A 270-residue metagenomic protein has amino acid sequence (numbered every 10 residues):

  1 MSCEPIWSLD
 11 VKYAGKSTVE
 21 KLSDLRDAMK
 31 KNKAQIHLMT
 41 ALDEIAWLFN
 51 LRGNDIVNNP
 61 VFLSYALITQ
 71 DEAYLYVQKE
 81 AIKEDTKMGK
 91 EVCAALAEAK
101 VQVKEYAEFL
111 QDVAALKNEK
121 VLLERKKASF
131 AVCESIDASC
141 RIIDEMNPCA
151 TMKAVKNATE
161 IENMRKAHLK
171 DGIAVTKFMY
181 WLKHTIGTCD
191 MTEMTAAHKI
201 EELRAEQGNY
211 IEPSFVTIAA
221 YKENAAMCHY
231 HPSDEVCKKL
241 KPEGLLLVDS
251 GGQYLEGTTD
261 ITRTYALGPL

Functional and structural regions predicted by a protein language model:
M1-L270: Active-site neighborhoods and metal-handling regions in enzymes and metal-associated proteins
